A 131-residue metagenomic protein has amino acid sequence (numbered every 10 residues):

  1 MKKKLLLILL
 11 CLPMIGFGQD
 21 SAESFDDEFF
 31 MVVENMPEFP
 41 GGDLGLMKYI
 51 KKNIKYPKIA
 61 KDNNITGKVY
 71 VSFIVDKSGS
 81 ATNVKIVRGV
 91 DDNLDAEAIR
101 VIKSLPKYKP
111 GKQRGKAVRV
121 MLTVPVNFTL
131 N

Functional and structural regions predicted by a protein language model:
K4-L9, G16-N131: Charge-biased low-complexity segments
